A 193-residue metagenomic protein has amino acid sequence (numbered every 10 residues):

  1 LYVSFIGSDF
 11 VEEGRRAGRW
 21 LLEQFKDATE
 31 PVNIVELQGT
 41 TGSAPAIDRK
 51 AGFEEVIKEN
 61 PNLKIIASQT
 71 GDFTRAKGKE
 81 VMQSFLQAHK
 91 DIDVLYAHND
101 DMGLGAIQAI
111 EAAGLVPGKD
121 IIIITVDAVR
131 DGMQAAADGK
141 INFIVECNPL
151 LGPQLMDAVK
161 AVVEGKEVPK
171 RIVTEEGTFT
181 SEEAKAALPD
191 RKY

Functional and structural regions predicted by a protein language model:
L1-S8, G39-T41, I66-Q69, D91-V94: Second-shell loop/turn segments in exported
L1-Y2, E30-N33, N60-I65, K90-D93 (+2 more regions): Loop/turn elements at helix/coil->beta-strand transitions in domains of secreted/extracellular proteins
I6-P31, K77-K79, A128-G132, C147-E164: Hydrophobic alpha-helical segments within soluble ligand-binding/sensing domains
D9-E13, A17, V32-V56, G152: Extracytoplasmic ligand-binding site segments that recognize negatively charged/polar headgroups
W20-A28, V56-N60, S84-A88, A109-A113 (+4 more regions): Structured segments of extracytoplasmic/periplasmic soluble domains in secreted or envelope-associated proteins
N33-E36, E54-R75, E175: Short beta-strand elements in bilobed, periplasmic/extracellular small-molecule ligand-binding domains
L37-P45, V56-I57, C147-Y193: Hinge/cleft segment of the Venus flytrap/periplasmic-binding protein
G52-F53, I66-A67, G71-Q134: Hydrophobic alpha-helical
